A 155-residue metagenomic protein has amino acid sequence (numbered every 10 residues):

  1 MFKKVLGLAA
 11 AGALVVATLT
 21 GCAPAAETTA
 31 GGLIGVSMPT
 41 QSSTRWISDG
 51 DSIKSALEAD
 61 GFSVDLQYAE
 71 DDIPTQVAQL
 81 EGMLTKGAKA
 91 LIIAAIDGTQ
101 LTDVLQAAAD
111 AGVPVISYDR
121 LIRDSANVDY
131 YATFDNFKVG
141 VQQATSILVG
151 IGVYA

Functional and structural regions predicted by a protein language model:
F2-A9, L14, C22-A155: A residue-level marker of the well-folded mature domains of exported/periplasmic proteins
